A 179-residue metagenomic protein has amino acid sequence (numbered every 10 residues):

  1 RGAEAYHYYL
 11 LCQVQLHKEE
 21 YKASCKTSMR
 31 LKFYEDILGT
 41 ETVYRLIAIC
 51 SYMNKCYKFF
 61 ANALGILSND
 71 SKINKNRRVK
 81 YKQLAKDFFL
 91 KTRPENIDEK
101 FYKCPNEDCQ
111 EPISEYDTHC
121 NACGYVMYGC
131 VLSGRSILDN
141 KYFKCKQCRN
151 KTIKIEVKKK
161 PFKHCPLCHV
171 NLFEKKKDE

Functional and structural regions predicted by a protein language model:
R1-E179: Extended alpha-helical assembly domains of large eukaryotic scaffold proteins
